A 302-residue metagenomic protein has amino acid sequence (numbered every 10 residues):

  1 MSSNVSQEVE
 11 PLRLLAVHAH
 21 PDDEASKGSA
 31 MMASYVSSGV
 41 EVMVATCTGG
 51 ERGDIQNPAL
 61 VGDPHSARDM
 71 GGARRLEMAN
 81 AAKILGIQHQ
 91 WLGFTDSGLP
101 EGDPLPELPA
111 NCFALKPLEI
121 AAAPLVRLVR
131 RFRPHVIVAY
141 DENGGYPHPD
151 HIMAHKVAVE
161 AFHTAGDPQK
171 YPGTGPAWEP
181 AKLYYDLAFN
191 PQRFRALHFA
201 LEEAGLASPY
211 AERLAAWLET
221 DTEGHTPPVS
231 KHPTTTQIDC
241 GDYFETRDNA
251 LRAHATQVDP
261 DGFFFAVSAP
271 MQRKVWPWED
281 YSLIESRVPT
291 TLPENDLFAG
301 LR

Functional and structural regions predicted by a protein language model:
M1-L15, G102-P106, A110-R302: Metal-dependent de-N-acetylase/amidase catalytic core
M1-R133, E160, S282-E285, T290: Active-site rim/loop-helix segments in enzyme catalytic domains that contact anionic ligands
